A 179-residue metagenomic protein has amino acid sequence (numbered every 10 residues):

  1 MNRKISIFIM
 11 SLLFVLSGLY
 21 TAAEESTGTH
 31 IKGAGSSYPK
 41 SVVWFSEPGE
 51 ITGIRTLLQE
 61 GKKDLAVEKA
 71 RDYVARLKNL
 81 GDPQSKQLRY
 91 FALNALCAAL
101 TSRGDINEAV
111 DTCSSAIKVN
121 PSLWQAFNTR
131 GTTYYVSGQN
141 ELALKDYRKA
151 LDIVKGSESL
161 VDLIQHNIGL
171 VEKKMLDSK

Functional and structural regions predicted by a protein language model:
T21-D64, E68: N-terminal leader/linker segments that initiate helical-solenoid repeat arrays
S37-S41, A75-R89, V154-L160: Flexible helix-coil transition and linker loops at the boundaries of alpha-helical arrays
K40, W44-E47, Y90, W124 (+1 more regions): Start-of-helix signal in alpha-solenoid helical-repeat scaffolds, especially tetratricopeptide repeats
Q59, K63-D64, E68-N120, Q125: Alpha-helical adaptor scaffolds
Q59, S102, V136-S137, G169-K174: Register position in tetratricopeptide repeats
L88, A95, T129, L163-N167: Canonical tetratricopeptide repeat
G138-S159, H166-G169: TPR/TPR-like (Sel1-like) alpha-helical repeat modules
